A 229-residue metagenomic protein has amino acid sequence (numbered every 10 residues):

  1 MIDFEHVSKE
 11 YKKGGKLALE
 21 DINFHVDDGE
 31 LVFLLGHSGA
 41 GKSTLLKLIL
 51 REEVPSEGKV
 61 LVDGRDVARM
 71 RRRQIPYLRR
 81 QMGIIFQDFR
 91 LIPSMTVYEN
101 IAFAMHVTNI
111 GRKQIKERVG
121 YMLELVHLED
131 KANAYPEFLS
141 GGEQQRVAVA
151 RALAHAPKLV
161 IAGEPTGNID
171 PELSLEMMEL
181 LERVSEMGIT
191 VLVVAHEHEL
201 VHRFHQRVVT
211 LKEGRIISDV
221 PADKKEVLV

Functional and structural regions predicted by a protein language model:
M1, K9-D21, R71: A short, flexible loop at the N-terminus of ABC-type nucleotide-binding domains that lies
L50: Helix-to-loop junction immediately C-terminal to a conserved catalytic motif
G58-D66: Conserved ABC transporter NBD signature motif
M95-F103: Short coil-to-helix segment of the ABC ATPase nucleotide-binding domain corresponding to the Q-loop/switch region
Y135-L139, E143-Q145: Conserved ABC ATPase signature
A156: Conserved catalytic motifs of ABC-family nucleotide-binding domains
V160-G163: Catalytic Walker B motif of ABC-type/P-loop ATPase nucleotide-binding domains
